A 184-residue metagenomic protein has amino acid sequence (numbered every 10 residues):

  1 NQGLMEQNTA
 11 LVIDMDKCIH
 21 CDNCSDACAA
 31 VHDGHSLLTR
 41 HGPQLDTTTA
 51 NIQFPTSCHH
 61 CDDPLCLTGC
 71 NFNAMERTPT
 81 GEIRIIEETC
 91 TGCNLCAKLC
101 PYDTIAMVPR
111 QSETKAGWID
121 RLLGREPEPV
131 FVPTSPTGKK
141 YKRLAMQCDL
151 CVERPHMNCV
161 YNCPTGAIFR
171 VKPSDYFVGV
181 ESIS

Functional and structural regions predicted by a protein language model:
N1-N8: Flexible inter-domain linker/hinge segments
L11-M15: Local sequence-structure signature of Cys/Sec-based thiol-disulfide redox active-site neighborhoods
C18, H59-C61, C90, C148-P155: Short Cys/His-rich zinc-binding micro-motifs
D22-H41, D63-T89, L95-E113, R125-K139 (+1 more regions): Iron-sulfur cluster-binding cysteine motifs and their immediate structural context in ferredoxin-like electron-transfer
P43-D46: Short, conserved phosphate-binding/catalytic loop or strand-edge motifs used in phosphoryl-/nucleotidyl-transfer
T48-T56, D62: Extended hydrophobic/aromatic segments used for targeting, binding, or gating
W118-L123: Intrinsically disordered, low-complexity segments enriched in small/polar residues
R143-M146: Solvent-exposed, charged amphipathic helical/linker segments at domain boundaries
